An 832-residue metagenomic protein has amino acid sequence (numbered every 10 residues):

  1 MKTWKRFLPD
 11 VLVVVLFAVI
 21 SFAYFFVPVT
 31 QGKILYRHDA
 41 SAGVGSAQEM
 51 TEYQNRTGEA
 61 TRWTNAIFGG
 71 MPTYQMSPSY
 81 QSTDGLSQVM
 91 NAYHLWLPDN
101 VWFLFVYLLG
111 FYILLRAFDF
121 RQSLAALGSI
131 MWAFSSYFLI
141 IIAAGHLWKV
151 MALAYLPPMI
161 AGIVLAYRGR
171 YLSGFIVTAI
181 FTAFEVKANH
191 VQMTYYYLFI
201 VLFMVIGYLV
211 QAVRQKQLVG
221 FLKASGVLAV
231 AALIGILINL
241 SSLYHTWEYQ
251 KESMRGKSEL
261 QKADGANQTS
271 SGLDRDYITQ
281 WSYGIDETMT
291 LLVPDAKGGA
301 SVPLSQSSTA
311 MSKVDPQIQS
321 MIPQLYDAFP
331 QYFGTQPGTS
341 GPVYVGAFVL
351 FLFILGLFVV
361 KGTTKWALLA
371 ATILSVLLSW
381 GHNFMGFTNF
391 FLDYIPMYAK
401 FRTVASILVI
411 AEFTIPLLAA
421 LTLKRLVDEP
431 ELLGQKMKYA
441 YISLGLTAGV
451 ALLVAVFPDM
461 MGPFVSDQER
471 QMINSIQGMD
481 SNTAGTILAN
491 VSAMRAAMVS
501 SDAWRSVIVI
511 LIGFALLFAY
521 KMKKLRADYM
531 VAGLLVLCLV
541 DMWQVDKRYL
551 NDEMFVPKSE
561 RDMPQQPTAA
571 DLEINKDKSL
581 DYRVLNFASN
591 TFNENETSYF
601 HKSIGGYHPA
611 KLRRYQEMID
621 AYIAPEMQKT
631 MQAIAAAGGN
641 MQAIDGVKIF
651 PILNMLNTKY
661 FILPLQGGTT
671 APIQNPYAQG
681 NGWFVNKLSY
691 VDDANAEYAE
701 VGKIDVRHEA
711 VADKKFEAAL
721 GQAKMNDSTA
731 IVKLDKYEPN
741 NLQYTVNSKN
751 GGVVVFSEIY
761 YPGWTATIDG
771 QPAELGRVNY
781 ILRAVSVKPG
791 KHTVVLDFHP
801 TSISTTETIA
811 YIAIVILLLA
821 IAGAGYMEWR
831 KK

Functional and structural regions predicted by a protein language model:
K2-Q743, G751-V755, I759: Conserved luminal/periplasmic juxtamembrane motif of membrane-embedded glycan-processing enzymes
F351, K659, G668, H708 (+1 more regions): Active-site-proximal, structured, solvent-exposed surfaces of multi-pass membrane proteins that position macromolecular
